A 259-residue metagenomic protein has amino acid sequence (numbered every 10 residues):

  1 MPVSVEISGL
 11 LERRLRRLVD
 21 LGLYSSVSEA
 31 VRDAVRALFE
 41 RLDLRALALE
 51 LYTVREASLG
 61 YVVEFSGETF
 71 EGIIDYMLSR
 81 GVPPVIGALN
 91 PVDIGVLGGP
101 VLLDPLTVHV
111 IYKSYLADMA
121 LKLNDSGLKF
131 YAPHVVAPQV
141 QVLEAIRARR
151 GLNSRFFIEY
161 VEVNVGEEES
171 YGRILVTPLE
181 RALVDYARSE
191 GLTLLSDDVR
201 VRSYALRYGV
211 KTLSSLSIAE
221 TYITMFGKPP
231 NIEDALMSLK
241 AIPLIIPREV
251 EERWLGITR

Functional and structural regions predicted by a protein language model:
M1-I7, V19, G81-L89: Short Lys/Arg-rich basic patches
S4, L194-S196: Conserved SAM-binding loop
G9-E29: Surface-exposed, Lys/Arg-rich phosphate-binding patches that contact polyanionic backbones
V27-A48: Short, basic amphipathic alpha-helical segments that act as recognition/interaction helices in nucleic-acid-binding
R41-S66: Short, positively charged interaction helices/loops
L49, V63-V96, P100: Charged, low-complexity intrinsically disordered terminal regions and linker tails
V96-L192, V199-Y204, Y208, E220 (+3 more regions): Active-site-proximal, substrate-binding regions of enzyme catalytic domains and RNA-binding/basic surfaces
S215-F226: Long, charge-dense
